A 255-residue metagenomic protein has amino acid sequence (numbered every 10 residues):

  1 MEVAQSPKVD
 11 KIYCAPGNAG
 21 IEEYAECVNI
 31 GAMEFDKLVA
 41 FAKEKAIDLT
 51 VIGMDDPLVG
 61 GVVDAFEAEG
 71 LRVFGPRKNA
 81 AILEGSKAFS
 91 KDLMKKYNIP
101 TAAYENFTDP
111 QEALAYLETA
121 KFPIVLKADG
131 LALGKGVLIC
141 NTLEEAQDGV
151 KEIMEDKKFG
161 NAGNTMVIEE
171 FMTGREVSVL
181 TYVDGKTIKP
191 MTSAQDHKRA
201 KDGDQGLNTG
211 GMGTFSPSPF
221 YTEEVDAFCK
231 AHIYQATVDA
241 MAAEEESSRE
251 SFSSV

Functional and structural regions predicted by a protein language model:
M1-K78: ATP-binding N-terminal substructure of ATP-dependent carboxylate-amine bond-forming enzymes
C14-A15, V51-I52, V73-P76, A103-N106 (+4 more regions): General beta-strand structural signal in soluble alpha/beta enzymes
E23-Y24, V39, I82-A88, K201-G203: Short, charged, surface-exposed secondary-structure boundary motifs
C27-M33, E105-D109, C140: Short acidic-hydrophobic, aromatic-tinged amphipathic segments that line or gate anion-handling sites
L58-G60, A113, E176-V177: Short, well-ordered alpha-helical microsegments
F74-G136: A conserved helix-loop-beta module that forms one wall/lid of the active-site cleft in ATP-utilizing catalytic domains
C140-V255: Internal nucleotide-binding/catalytic subdomain
